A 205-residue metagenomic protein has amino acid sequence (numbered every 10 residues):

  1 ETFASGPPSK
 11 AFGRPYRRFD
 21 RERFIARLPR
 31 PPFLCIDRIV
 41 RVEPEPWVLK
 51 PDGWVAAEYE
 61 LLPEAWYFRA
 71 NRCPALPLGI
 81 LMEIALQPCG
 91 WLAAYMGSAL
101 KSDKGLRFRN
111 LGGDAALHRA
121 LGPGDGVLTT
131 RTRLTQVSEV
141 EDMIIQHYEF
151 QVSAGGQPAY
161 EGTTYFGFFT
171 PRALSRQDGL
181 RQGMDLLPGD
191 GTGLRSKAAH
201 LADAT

Functional and structural regions predicted by a protein language model:
E1-L76, Y95, A99-K101, G105 (+3 more regions): Non-catalytic linker/capping segments at the edges of enzyme domains
L78-S98: Beta-strand/loop-rich accessory regions of lumenal/periplasmic or secreted enzymes, predominantly carbohydrate-active
R109-A115: Short, structured beta-strand/loop micro-motifs enriched in basic residues and often containing a Trp
G113, G124-G126: Short, well-structured alpha-helical patches and their helix-loop capping segments that border functional surfaces
L128-L134: Short tryptophan-centered beta-strand motifs in secreted/extracellular beta-sheet-rich domains of glycan-recognition
